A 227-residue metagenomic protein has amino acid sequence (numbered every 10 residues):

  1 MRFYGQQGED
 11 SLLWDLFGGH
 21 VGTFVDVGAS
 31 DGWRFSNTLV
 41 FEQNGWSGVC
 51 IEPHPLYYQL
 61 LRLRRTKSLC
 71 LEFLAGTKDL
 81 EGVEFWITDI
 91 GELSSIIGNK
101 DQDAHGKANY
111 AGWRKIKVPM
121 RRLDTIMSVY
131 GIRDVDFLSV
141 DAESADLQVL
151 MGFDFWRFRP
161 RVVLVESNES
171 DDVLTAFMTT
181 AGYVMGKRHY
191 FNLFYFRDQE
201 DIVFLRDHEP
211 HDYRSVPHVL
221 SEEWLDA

Functional and structural regions predicted by a protein language model:
M1-A227: Phosphate/nucleotide-binding beta-alpha loop and adjacent structural elements of enzyme active sites
